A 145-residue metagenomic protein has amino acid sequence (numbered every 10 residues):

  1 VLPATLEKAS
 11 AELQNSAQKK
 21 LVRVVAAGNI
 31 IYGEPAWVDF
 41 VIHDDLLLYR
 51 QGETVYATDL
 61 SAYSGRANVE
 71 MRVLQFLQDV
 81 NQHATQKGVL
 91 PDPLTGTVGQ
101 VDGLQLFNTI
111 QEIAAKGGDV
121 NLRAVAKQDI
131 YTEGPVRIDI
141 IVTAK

Functional and structural regions predicted by a protein language model:
V1-K145: Membrane-proximal structural modules of membrane-associated proteins and complexes
